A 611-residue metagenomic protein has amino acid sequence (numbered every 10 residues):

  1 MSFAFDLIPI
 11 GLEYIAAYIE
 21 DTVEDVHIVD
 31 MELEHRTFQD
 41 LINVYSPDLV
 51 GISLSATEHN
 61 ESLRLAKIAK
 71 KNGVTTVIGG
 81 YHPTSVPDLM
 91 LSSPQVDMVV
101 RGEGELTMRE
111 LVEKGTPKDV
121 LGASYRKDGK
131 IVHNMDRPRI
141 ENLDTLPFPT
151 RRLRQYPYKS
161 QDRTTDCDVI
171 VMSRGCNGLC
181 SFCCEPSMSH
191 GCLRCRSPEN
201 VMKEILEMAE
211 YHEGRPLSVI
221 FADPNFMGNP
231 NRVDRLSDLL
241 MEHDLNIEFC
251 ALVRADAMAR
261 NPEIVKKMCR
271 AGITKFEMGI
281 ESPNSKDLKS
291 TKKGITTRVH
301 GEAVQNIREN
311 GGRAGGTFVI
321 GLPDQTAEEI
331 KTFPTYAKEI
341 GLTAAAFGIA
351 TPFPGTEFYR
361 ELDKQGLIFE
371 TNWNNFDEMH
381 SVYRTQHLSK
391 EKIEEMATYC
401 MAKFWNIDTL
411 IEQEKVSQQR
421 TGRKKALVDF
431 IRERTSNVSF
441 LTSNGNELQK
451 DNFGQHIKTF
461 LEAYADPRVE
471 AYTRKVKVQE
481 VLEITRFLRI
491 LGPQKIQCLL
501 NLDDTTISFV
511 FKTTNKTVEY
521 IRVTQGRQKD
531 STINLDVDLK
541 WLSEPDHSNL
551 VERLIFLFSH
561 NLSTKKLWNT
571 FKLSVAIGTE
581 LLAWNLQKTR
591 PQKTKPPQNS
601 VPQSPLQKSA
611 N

Functional and structural regions predicted by a protein language model:
M1, H380-V476, R590-N611: Radical SAM enzyme core and accessory elements
M1-S2, G178, N225, N231 (+4 more regions): Flexible glycine/acidic-rich beta-alpha junction loops that bind and position SAM and/or redox cofactors in anaerobic
S2-L12: Glycine- and acidic-residue-enriched helix-capping/strand-helix junction motifs
G11, Y18-I140, G355: Glycine-rich beta-alpha loop elements in corrinoid/cobalamin-binding modules across cobalamin-dependent enzymes
L89-T107, V265-K275, T332-F347: Structural recognition of alpha->loop->beta junctions
P117-V120, R126-M172: N-terminal [4Fe-4S]-dependent radical SAM core
F148-G315, L322, E328, T332-T335: Radical SAM [4Fe-4S] cluster-binding motif and immediate context
Q449-N611: Feature captures hydrophobic
